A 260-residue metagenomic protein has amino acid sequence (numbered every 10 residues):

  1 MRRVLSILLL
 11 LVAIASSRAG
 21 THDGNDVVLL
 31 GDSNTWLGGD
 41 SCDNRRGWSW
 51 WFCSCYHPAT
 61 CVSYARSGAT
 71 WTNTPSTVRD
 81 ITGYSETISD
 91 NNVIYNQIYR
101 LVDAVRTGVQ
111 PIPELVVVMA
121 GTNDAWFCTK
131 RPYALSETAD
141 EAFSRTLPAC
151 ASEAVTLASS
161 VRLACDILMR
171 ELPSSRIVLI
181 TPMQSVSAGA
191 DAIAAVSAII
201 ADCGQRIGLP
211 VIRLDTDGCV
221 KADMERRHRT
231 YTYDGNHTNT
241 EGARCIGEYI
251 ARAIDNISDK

Functional and structural regions predicted by a protein language model:
V4-A13: Sec-dependent N-terminal signal peptides
S16-D80, V116, E225: Serine-esterase "nucleophile elbow" of acetyl-processing enzymes
G20-D23, R46-S54, V93-I112, C165-M169: Short amphipathic alpha-helices and their capping/turn segments at secondary-structure boundaries
L29, G47, W51, R100 (+8 more regions): Extracytoplasmic/secreted proteins, especially bacterial periplasmic and envelope-associated proteins
S33-L37, R66-T72, G121-F127, M183-S187 (+2 more regions): Solvent-exposed loop/turn segments at secondary-structure junctions within structured extracellular/periplasmic domains
D40, R79, P182-K260: Catalytic His-Asp segment of secreted/periplasmic serine-dependent ester chemistry enzymes
I81-S152: Oxyanion-hole/transition-state-stabilizing segment in secreted/luminal serine hydrolases and related acyltransferases
M119-N123, R162-S197: Active-site segments of SGNH/GDSL-like serine hydrolases that catalyze O-acetyl group transfer/hydrolysis on lipids
